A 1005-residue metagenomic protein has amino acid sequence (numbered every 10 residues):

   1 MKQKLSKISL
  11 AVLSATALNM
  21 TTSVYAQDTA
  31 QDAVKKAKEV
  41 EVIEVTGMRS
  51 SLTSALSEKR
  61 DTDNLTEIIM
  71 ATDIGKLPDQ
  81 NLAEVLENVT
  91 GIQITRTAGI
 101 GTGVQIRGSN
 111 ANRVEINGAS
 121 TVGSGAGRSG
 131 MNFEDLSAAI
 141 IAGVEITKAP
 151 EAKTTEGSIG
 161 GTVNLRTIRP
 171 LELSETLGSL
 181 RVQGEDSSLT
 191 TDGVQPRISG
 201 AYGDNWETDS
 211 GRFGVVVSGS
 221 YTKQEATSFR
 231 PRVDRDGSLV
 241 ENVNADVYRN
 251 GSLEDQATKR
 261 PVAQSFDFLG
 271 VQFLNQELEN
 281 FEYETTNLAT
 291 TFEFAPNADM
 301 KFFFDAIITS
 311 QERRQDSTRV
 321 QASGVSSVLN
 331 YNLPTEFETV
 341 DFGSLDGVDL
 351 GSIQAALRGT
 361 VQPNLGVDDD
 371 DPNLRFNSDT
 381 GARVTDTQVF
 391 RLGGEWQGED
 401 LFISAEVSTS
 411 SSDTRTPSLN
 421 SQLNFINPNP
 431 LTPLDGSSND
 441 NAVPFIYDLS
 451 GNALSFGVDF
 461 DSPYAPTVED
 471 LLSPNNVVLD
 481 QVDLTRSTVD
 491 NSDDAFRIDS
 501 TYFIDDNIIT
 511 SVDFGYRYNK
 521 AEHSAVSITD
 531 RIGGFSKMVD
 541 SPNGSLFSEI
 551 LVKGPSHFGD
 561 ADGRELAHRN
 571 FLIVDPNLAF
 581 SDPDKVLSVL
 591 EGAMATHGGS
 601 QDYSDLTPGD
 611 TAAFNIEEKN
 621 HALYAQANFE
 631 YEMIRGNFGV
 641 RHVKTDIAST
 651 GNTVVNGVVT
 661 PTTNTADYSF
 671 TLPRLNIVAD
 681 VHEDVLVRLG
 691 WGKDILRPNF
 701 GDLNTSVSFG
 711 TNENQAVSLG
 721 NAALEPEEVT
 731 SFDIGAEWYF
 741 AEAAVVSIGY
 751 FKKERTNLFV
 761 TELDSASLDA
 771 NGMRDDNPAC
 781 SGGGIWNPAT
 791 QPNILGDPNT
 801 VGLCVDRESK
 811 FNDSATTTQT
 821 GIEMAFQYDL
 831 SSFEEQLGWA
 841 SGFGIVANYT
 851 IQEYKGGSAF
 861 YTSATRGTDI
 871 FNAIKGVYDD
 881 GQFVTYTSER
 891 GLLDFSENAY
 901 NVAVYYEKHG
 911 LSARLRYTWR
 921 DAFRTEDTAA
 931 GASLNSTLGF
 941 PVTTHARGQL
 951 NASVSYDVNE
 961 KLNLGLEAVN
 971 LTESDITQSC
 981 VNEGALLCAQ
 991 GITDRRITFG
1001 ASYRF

Functional and structural regions predicted by a protein language model:
E44-G75, A119-S124: N-terminal periplasmic "start-of-domain" segments of outer-membrane beta-barrel proteins
A83-G123: Extracytoplasmic beta-strand/coil segments of soluble accessory domains associated with Gram-negative outer-membrane
R107, L136-R181, S188, S228: A beta-strand signature from Gram-negative outer-membrane beta-barrel systems, especially the internal plug domain
T121-K148, G200: Short acidic/polar hinge/loop motifs at secondary-structure boundaries that mediate gating or recognition
T191-A356, R383-G393, E399, P673-N676 (+1 more regions): Transmembrane beta-barrel wall of Gram-negative outer-membrane proteins
R383-T387, I616-K619, I695-R755, S765-S767 (+4 more regions): Outer-membrane beta-barrel signature, preferentially recognizing the C-terminal barrel domain of Gram-negative
S536, E754-N757, T918-S933, T944 (+1 more regions): C-terminal beta-signal and adjacent terminal beta-strands/loops of Gram-negative outer-membrane beta-barrel proteins
E754, N771-A929, T972, G1000: Gram-negative outer-membrane beta-barrel transporters
